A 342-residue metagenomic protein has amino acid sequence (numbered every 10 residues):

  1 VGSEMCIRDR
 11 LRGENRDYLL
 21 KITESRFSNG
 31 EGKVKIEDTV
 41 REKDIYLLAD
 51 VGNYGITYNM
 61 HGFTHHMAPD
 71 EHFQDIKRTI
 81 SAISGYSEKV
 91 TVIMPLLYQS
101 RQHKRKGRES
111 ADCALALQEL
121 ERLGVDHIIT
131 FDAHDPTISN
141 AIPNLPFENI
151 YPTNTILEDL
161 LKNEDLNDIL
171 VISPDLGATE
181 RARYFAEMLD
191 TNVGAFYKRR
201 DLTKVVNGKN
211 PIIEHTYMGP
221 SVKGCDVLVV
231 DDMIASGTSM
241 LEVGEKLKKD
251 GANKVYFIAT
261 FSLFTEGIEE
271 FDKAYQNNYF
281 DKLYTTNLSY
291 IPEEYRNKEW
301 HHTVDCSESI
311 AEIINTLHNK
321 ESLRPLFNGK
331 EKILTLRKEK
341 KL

Functional and structural regions predicted by a protein language model:
G2-L342: PRPP-associated nucleotide enzymes
